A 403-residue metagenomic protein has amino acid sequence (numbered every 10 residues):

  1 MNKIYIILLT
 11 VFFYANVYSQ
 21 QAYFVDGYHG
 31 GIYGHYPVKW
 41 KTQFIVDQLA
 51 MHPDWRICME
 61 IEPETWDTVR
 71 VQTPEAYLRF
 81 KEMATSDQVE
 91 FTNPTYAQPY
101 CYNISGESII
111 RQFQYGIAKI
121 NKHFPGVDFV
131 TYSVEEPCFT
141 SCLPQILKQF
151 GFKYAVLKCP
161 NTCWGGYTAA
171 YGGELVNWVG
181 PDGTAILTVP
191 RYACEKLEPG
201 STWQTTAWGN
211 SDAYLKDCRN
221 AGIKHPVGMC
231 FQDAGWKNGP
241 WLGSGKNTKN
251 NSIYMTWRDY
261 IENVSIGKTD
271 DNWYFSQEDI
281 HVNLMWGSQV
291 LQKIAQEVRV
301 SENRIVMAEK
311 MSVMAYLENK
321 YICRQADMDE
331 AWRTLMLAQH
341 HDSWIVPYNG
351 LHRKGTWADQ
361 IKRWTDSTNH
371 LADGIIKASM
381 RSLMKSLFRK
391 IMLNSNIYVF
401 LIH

Functional and structural regions predicted by a protein language model:
M1-Q20: Bacterial Sec-dependent N-terminal signal peptides
Q20-H403: Catalytic-domain carbohydrate-binding cleft regions of carbohydrate-active enzymes
